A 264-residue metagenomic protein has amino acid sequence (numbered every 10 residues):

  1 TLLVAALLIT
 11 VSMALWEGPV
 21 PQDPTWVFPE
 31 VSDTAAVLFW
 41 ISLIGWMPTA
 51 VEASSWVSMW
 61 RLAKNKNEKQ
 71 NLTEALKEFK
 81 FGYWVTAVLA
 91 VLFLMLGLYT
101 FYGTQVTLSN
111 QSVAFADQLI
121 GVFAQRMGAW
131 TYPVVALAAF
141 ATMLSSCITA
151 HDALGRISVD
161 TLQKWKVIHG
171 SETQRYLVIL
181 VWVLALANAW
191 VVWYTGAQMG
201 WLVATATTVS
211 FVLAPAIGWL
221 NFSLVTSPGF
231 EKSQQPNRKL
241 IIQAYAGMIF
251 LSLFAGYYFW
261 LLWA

Functional and structural regions predicted by a protein language model:
T1-E17, V31-T34, A204-A214, L240-I242 (+1 more regions): Membrane-interface loop-to-helix entry segments
L3-E30, W40-M59, I217-F230, A255-A264: Hydrophobic alpha-helical segments and their helix-loop junctions in multi-pass secondary transporters
A6, W46-T49, E74-T104, L251: Selective recognition of specific alpha-helical transmembrane segments in multi-pass small-molecule
S32-V37, A124-V135, H169-Y176: Membrane-interfacial loop-to-helix junctions in multi-pass transporters
L62-K66, A150-L177: Helix-loop-helix connectors at the membrane interface of multi-pass transporters/channels
A75, T226-I249: Interfacial loop-to-transmembrane junctions
F81, V85, L162-T195, A244 (+1 more regions): Loop-to-transmembrane helix boundary motifs in multi-pass membrane proteins
F93, W130-Q163: Membrane-helix boundary/coupling elements in multi-pass transport proteins
